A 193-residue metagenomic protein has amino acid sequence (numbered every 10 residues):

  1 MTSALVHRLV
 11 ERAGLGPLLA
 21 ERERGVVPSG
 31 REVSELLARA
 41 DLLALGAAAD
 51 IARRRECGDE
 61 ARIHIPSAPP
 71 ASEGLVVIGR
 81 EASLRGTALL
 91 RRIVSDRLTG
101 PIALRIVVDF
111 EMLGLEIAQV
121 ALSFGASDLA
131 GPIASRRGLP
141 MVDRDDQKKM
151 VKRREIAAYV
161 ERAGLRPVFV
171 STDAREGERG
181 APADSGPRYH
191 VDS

Functional and structural regions predicted by a protein language model:
M1-D59, V77-S193: Auxiliary Fe-S-binding modules of radical SAM enzymes
C57-S67: Glycine-rich, aromatic-flanked loop segments that form ligand/cofactor-binding clefts across common enzyme folds
S67-E73: Glycine-rich active-site/cofactor-binding loop and its immediate structural neighborhood
